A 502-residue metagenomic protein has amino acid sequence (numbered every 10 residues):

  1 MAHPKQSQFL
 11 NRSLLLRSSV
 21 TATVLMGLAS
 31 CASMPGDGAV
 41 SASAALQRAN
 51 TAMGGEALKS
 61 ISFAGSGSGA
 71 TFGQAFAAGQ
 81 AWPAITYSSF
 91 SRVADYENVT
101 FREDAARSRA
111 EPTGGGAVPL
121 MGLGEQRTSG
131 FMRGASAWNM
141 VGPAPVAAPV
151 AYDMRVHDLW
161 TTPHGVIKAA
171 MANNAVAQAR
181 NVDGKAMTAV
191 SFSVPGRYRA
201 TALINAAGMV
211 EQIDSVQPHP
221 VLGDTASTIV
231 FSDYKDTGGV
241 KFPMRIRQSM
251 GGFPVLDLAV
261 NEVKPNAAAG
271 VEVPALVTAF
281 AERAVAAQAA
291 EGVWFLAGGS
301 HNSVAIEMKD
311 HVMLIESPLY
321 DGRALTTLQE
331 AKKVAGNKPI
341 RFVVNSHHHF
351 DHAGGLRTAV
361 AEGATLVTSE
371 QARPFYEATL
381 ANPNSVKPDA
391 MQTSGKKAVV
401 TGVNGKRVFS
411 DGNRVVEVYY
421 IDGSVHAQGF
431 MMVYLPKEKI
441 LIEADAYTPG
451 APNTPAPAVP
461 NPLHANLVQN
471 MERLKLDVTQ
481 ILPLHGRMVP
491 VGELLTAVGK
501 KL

Functional and structural regions predicted by a protein language model:
G27-S30: C-terminal motif of bacterial Sec signal peptides marking the signal peptidase cleavage site
G36-S41, Q47, L120-A200, A206 (+5 more regions): Flexible, processing/modification-adjacent segments and terminal tails in exported/periplasmic/extracellular proteins
T51, G55-A144, A172, Q178: N-terminal mature ectodomain segment of secretory-pathway/periplasmic proteins
K185-P274, M431-P436, E443-A444, P449-G450 (+1 more regions): Gly/Pro-enriched, hydrophobic low-complexity segments that function as extracytoplasmic propeptides/linkers
V255-K309, R407: Zn-dependent metallo-beta-lactamase
A287-A331, F430-P449: Conserved beta-strand hairpin/beta-sheet module of binuclear metal-dependent hydrolase folds, prominently
G322-V367, R473-T479: Active-site metal-binding motif and surrounding structural segment of the metallo-beta-lactamase
V468-L502: Divalent-metal (often Zn2+) His-rich catalytic cores of metallo-beta-lactamase-fold enzymes
